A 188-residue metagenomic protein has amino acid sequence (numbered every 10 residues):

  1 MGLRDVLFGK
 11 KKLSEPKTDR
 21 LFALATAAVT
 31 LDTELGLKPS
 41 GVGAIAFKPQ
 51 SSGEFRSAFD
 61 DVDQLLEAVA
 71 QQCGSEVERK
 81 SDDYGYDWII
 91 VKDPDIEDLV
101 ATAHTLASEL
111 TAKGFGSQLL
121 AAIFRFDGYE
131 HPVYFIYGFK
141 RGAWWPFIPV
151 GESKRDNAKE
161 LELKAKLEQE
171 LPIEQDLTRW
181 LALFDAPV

Functional and structural regions predicted by a protein language model:
M1-R56, R155-V188: Charge-rich, low-complexity segments
T33-W88: A glycine-rich, hydrophobic loop/mini-helix early in the fold
Q64-Q71, H104-A112: Short, intrinsically disordered, mixed-charge
V77-T105: Extracellular-facing segments of soluble proteins and assemblies that are Gly/Ser/Thr-biased and enriched in aromatics
D95-A101, L106-A107, G114-S117, A143-W144: Extracellular/secreted glycoprotein ectodomains characterized by long, lumenal stretches of O-glycosylated
A112-A182: Helix-rich interaction surfaces within compact, conserved domain-sized segments that mediate assembly or partner
